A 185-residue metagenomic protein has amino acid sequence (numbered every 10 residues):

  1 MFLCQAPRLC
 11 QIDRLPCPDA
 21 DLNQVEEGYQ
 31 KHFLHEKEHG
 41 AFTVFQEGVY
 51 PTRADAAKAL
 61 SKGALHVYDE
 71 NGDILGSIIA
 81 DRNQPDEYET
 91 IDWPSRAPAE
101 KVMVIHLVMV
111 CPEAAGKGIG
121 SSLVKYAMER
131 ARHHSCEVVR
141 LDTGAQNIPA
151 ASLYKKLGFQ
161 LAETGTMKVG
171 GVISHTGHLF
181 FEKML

Functional and structural regions predicted by a protein language model:
I12-E27: A short beta-loop-alpha structural element at the N-terminal edge of CoA-dependent acyl/N-acetyltransferase catalytic
C17, V108-V110, T143: Hydrophobic adenine-recognition pocket in adenosine-nucleotide-binding enzymes
E26, F33-D55: Conserved GNAT-fold acetyl-CoA-binding loop/helix
K62-I78: Conserved beta-hairpin
I79-L107, A115, K168-V172: Conserved acyl-donor/pantetheine-binding loop and adjacent beta-alpha core of acyl/acetyltransferases and related
V110, G116-E129, S152-K156: Conserved acetyl-CoA-binding loop-helix of GNAT-fold acetyltransferases
V124, A131-T143: Conserved GNAT acetyl-CoA-binding A-motif
G144-I148, K155-L157, T166-L185: C-terminal "cap" of GNAT-fold acetyltransferases
